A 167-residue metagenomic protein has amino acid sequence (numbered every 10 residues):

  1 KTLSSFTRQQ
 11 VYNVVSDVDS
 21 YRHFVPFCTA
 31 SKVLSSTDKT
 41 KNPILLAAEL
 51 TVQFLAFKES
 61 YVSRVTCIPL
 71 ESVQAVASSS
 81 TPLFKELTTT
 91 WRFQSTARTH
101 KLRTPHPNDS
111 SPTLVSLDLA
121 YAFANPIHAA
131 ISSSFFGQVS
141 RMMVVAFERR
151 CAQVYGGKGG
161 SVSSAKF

Functional and structural regions predicted by a protein language model:
K1, S60-R64, T88-T90: Well-ordered beta-strand positions in beta-sheet-rich domains
K1-I44: Hydrophobic ligand-binding cavity/cleft-lining segments
L3-T7, T51-L55, T66-I68, Q94-T96 (+1 more regions): Solvent-exposed residues in well-ordered beta-strands and their adjoining turns, especially edge/terminal strands
Y12, D17, F135-A152: Short, well-ordered alpha-helical segments
S31-V33, V65, W91-F93: A structural signal for short hydrophobic beta-strand segments in well-ordered beta-sheet cores
L34-F84: Glycine-rich portal/gate segments that line the openings of hydrophobic small-molecule binding cavities
V76-M142: Beta-strand/loop substructures that line and gate deep hydrophobic ligand-binding cavities in soluble
E148-F167: Short, highly charged C-terminal tails/helix-capping segments
